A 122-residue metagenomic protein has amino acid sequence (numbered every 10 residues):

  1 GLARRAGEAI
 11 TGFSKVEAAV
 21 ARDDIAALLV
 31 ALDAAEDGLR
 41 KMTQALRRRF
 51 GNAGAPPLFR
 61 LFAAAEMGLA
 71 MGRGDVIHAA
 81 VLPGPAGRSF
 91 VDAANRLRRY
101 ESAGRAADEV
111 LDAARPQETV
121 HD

Functional and structural regions predicted by a protein language model:
G1-L29: Extended interfacial segments that mediate partner engagement and assembly in macromolecular machines
A3, A19, A45, A70 (+1 more regions): Residues that form generic nucleotide/phosphate-binding pockets
A3, R48-R49, R96, Y100: Conserved, well-folded catalytic cores of nucleic-acid-processing and energy-transducing macromolecular machines
A6-G7, I25-A27, A53-P57, V76: Short active-site oxyanion
F13-S14, A18, L32, D37-F62 (+1 more regions): Positively charged, polar, low-complexity stretches
L58-E118: Helix-rich interaction surfaces within compact, conserved domain-sized segments that mediate assembly or partner
D122: Conserved beta/loop motifs at nucleotide-recognition and modification sites
